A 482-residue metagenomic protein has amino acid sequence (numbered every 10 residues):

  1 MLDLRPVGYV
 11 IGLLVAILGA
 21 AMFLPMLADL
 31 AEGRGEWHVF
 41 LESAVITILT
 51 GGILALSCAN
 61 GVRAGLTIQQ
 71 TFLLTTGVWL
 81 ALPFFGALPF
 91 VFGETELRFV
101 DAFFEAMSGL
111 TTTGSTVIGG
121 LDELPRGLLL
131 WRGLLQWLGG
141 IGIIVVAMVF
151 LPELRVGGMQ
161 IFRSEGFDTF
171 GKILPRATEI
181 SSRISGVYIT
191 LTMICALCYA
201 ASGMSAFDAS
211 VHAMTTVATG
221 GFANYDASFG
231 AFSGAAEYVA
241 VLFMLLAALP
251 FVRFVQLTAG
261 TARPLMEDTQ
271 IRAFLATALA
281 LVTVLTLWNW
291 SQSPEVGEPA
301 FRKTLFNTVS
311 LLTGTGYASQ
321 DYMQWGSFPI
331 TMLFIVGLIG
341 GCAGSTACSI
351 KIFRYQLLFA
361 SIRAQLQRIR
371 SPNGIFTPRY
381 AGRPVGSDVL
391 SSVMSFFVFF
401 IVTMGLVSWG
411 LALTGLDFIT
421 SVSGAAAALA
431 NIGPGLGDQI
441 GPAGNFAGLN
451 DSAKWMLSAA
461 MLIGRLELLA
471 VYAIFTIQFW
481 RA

Functional and structural regions predicted by a protein language model:
M1-A482: Membrane-proximal intracellular helices of multi-pass ion channels
